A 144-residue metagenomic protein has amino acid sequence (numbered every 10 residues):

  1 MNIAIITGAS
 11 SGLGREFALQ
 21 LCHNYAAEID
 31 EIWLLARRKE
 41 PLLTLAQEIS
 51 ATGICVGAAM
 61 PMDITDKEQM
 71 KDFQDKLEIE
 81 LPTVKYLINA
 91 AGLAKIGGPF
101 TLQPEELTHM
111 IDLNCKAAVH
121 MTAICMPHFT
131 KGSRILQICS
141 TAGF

Functional and structural regions predicted by a protein language model:
S10-S11: Conserved glycine-rich cofactor-binding loop
Y25-T44: Conserved glycine-rich Rossmann-like NAD(P)H-binding loop of the short-chain dehydrogenase/reductase
E40, P61-D72, P104: The beta1-alpha1 cofactor-binding region of Rossmann-like NAD(H)/NADP(H)-dependent oxidoreductases
A90-K95: Conserved NAD(P)H cofactor-binding loop of Rossmann-fold oxidoreductase domains
G98-I111: Substrate-binding pocket helix/loop in short-chain dehydrogenase/reductase
T122-A123: A short, exposed helix-loop element centered on a Lys and neighboring polar residues
S140: Residue(s) in the substrate-gating loop at a strand-loop-helix junction that position the organic substrate next
